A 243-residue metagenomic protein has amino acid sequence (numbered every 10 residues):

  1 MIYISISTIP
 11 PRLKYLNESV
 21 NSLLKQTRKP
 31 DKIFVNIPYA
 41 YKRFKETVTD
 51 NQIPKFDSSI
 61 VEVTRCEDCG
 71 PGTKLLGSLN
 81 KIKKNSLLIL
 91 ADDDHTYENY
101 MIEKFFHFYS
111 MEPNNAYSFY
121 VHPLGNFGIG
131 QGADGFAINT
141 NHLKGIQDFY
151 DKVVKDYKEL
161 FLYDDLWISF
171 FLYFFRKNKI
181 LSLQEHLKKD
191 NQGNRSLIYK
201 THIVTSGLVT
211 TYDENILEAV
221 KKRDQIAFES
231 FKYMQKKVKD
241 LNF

Functional and structural regions predicted by a protein language model:
M1, K14-S19, V154-F243: C-terminal catalytic/acceptor-binding lobe
M1-K25, F34: N-proximal low-complexity "stem/linker" segments adjacent to membrane-targeting elements
I6-T8, I37, S118, Q184: Short beta-strand/turn micro-motifs composed of small residues that flank or help shape donor/cofactor-binding pockets
S19-K32, Y39-A40, P54-K55: Short, acidic, metal-binding catalytic loop of nucleotide-sugar glycosyltransferases
N36-S86: Active-site-proximal specificity loops/subdomain of glycosyltransferases
N85-T96: Short beta-strand-to-loop acidic/aromatic patch adjacent to the donor-nucleotide binding site
N99-L124: Conserved donor-nucleotide/metal-binding helix-loop-beta segment in metal-dependent transferases, i.e., the alpha-helix
I129-Y150: Conserved nucleotide-sugar donor-binding and metal-coordinating catalytic region shared by glycosyltransferases
